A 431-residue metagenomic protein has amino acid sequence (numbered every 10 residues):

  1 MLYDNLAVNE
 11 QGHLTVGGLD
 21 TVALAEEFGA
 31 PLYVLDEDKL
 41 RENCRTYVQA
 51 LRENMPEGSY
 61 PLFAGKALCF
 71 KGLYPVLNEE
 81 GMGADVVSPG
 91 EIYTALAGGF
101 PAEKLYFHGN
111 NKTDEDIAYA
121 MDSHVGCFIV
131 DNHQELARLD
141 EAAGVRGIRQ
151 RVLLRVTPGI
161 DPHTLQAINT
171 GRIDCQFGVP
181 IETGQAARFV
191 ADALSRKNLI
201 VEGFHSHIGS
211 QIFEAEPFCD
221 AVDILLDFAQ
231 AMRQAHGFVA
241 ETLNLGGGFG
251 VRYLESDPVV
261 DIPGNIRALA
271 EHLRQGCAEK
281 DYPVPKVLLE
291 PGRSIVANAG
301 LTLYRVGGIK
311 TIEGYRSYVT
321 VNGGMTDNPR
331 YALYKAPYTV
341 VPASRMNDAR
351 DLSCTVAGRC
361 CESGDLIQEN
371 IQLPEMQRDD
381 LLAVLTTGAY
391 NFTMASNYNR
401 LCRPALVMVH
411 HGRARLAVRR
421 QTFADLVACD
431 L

Functional and structural regions predicted by a protein language model:
M1-R151, A187, A191, S195-I200 (+3 more regions): A charged N-terminal "starter" segment
Y3, G159-G308, L373, L401 (+1 more regions): Active-site loop/helix belt of alpha/beta enzymes
Y60-L62, G81-G83, A102-Y106, C127 (+7 more regions): Structural preference for beta-strand elements that scaffold enzyme active sites
A67-C69, G90-E91, N111-T113, N132-Q134 (+6 more regions): Active-site-proximal loop/turn and secondary-structure-junction residues that shape catalytic pockets, frequently
L73-Y74, A97, I117-D122, L139-A142 (+6 more regions): Short acidic, glycine/serine/threonine-rich loops at helix termini
H108, D131, H207, G246 (+1 more regions): Conserved residues at the C-terminal ends of beta-strands
A268, R274-C277, Y282-L431: Charged (often Lys/Glu-rich) extended helix/loop segments that serve as interaction or gating elements
